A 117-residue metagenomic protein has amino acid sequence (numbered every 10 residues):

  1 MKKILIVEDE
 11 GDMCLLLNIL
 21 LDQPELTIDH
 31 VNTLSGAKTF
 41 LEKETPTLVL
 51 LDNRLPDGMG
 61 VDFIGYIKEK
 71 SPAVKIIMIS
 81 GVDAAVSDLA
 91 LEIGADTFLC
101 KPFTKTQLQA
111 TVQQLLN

Functional and structural regions predicted by a protein language model:
G11-D29: Two-component/phosphorelay signaling modules centered on CheY-like receiver
H30-L48: Acidic, metal-coordinating helix/loop segments flanking the phosphotransfer/catalytic sites of two-component signaling
T33, M59-D62: Acidic catalytic/metal-coordinating carboxylates
D52: Active-site residues of response regulator receiver
V61-S71: Short amphipathic alpha-helix used as the core "switch/output" element in two-component signaling
D62, V82-L99: Alpha4 helix (beta4-alpha4-beta5 surface) of REC/receiver domains from two-component response regulators
F103-V112: C-terminal output helix
